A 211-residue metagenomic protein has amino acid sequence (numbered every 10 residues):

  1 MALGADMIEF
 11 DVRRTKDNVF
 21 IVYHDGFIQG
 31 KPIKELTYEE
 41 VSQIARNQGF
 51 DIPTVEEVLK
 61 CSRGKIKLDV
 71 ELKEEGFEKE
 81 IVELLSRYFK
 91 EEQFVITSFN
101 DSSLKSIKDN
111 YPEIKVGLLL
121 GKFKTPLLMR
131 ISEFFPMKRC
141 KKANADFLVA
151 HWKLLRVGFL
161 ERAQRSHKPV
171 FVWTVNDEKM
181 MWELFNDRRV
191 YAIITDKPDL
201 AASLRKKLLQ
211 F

Functional and structural regions predicted by a protein language model:
A2-M7, V12-G64, K73, I114-R130 (+1 more regions): An active-site metal/cofactor-coordinating segment within enzyme catalytic domains
P53-E57, K65-F211: Short loop-to-alpha-helix "cap/lid" segments that border enzyme active sites across diverse enzyme classes
